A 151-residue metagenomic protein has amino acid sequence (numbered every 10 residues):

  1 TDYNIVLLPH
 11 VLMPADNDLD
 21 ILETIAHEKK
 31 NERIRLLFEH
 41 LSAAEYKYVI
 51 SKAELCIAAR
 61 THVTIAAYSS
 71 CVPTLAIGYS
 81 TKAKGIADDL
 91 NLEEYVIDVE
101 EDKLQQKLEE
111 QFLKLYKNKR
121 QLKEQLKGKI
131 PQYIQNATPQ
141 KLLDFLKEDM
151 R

Functional and structural regions predicted by a protein language model:
T1-R151: Active-site anion-handling motifs in enzyme catalytic cores
